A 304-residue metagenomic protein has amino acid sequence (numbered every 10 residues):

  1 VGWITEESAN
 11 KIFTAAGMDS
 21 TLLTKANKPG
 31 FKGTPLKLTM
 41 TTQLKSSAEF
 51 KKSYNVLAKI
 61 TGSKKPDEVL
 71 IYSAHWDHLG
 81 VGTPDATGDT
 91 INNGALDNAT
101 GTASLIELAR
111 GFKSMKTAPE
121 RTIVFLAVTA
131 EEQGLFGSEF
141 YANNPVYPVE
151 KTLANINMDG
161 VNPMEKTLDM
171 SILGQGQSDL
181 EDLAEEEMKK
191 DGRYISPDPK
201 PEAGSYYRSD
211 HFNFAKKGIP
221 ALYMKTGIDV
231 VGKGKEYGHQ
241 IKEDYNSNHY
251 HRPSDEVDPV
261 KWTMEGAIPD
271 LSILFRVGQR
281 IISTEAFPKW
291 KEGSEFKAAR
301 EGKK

Functional and structural regions predicted by a protein language model:
V1-G2, Q43-S47, A86-N98, T167-Q175 (+2 more regions): Second-shell loop/turn segments in exported
V1-G94, R110-S114: Soluble metallo-hydrolase cores and metallopeptidase-like ectodomains found primarily in the secretory/periplasmic
V1-S20, K65, V128-Q240, D244-N246: Metal-dependent peptidase/peptidase-like ectodomains
S63-P66, G111-R121, N144-K151, K190 (+1 more regions): Secondary-structure transition/capping motifs at alpha-helix termini and the adjoining loop/turn into the next element
H75-V81, G160-P163, S247, H251: Short connector loops/turns at beta-strand edges and beta->alpha or beta->beta junctions
G88, E107-F136, N155-M158: Short helix-loop-beta-strand segments that form the rim/entrance of peptidase-like active sites
G94-L108: Active-site alpha-helical elements of protease catalytic centers
R110, S114, V230-R300: His/Asp/Glu-rich mid-to-C-terminal helical/loop segments that flank catalytic regions of hydrolases
